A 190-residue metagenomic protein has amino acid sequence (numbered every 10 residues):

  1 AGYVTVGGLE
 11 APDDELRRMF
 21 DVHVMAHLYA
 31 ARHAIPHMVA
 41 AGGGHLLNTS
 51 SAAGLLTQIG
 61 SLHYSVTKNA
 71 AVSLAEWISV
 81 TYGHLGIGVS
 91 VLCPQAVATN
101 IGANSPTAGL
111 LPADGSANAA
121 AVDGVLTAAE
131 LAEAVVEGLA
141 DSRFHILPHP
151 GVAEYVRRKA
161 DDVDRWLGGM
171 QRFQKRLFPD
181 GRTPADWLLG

Functional and structural regions predicted by a protein language model:
Y3-R17, G60-H63: Conserved mid-core segment of classical short-chain dehydrogenase/reductases
G7, H33-G42: A short helix-coil junction within the Rossmann-fold of NAD(P)-dependent oxidoreductases
A31, T67: Active-site helix of classical SDR
I35, A70, A75-G83, G88: Catalytic Tyr-X3-Lys helix of short-chain dehydrogenase/reductase
S51: Residue(s) in the substrate-gating loop at a strand-loop-helix junction that position the organic substrate next
G54-L56: Conserved catalytic-site region of short-chain dehydrogenase/reductase
V80-P150: SDR active-site lid
